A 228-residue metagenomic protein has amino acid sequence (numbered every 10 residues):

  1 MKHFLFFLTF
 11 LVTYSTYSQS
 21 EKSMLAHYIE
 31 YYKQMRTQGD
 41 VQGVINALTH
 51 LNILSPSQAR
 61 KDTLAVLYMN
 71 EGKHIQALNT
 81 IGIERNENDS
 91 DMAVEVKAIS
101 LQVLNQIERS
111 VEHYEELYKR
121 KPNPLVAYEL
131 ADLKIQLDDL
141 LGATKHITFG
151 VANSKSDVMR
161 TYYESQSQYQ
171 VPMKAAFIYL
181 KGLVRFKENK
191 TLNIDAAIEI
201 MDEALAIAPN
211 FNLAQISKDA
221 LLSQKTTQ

Functional and structural regions predicted by a protein language model:
Y17-T63: N-terminal leader/linker segments that initiate helical-solenoid repeat arrays
Q38, E71, L104, L137 (+2 more regions): Structural motif corresponding to the intra-repeat A-B loop/turn of tetratricopeptide repeats
D40-V41, H74, I107, L140 (+1 more regions): TPR-repeat structural position
S55-P56, N88-D89, K121-P122, K155 (+1 more regions): Short coil turns that delineate tetratricopeptide repeat
A59-T63, M92-K97, L125-L130, R160-Q166 (+2 more regions): Alpha-solenoid helical repeat scaffolds
V171-Q228: Terminal, low-structured helical/coil segments at or just beyond the last alpha-helical repeat
